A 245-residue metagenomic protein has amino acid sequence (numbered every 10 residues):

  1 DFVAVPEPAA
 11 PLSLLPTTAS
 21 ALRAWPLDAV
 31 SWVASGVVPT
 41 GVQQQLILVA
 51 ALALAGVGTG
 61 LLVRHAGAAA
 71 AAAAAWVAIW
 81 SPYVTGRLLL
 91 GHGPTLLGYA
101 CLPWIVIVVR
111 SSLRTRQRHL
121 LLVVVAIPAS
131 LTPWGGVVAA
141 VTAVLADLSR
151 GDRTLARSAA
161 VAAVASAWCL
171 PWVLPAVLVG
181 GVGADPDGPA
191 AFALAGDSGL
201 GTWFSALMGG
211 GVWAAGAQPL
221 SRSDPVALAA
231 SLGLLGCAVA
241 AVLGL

Functional and structural regions predicted by a protein language model:
D1-A55, W76, S81-Y99, G201 (+1 more regions): Membrane-interface coil-to-helix junctions
E7-L14, S35-T40, T59, R64 (+4 more regions): Short juxtamembrane and helix-loop transition motifs at transmembrane-helix boundaries in membrane proteins
A10-L14, V161-G244: Periplasmic/ER-lumenal interhelical loops and adjacent helix-loop junctions in multi-pass membrane proteins
P26-L27, G41-T59, P225-G244: Hydrophobic alpha-helical transmembrane segments
G41, Q45-L48, A68, A129 (+3 more regions): Membrane-water interface of alpha-helical transmembrane segments
G56-L62, A70-S149, S158-A176: Membrane-embedded helix bundles of polyisoprenyl
H65-A66, G244-L245: Cytoplasmic juxtamembrane regions at transmembrane-helix boundaries
